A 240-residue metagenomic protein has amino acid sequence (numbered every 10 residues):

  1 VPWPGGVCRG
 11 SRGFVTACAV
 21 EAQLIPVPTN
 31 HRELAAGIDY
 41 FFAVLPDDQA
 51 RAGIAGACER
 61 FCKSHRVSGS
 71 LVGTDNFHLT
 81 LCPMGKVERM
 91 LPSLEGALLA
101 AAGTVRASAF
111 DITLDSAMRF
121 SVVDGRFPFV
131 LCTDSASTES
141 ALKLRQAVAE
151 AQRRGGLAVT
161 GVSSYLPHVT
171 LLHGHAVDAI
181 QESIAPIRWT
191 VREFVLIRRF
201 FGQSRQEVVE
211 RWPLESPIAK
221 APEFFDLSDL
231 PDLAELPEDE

Functional and structural regions predicted by a protein language model:
R9-R12: Basic polycationic patches enriched in arginine
V15-E240: Histidine-dependent nucleotide/RNA phosphoesterase domain, centered on the 2H-phosphoesterase fold with its duplicated
